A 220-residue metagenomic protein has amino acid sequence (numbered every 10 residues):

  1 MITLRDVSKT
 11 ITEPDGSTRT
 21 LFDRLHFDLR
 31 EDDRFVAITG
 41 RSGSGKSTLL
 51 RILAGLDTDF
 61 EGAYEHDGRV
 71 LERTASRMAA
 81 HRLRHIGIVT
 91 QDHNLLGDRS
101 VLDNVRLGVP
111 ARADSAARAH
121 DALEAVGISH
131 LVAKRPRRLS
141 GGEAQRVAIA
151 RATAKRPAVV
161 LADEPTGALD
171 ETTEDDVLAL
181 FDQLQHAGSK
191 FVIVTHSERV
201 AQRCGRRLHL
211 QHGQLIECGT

Functional and structural regions predicted by a protein language model:
A54: Helix-to-loop junction immediately C-terminal to a conserved catalytic motif
G62-E72: Conserved ABC transporter NBD signature motif
L71-G87, H186: ABC ATPase NBD coupling module
K134-R137, K155, A187: Conserved signature/switch motifs of ABC ATPase nucleotide-binding domains
R135-L139, E143-Q145: Conserved ABC ATPase signature
V160-D163: Catalytic Walker B motif of ABC-type/P-loop ATPase nucleotide-binding domains
E171-T173: Helix N-cap at the start of a conserved alpha-helix in ABC-type nucleotide-binding domains
